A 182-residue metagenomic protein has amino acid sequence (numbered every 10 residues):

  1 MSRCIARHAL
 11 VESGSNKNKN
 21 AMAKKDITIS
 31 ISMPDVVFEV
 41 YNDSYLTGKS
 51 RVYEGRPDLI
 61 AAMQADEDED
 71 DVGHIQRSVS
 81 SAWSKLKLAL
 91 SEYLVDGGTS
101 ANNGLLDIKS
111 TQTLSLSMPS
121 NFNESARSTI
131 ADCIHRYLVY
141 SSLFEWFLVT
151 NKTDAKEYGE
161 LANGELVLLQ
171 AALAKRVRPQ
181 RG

Functional and structural regions predicted by a protein language model:
S2-R127, L161-G182: Conserved short "hinge" loops at termini or chain/domain junctions
S84, R136-V149: Short, hydrophobic/amphipathic alpha-helical patches that form generic packing surfaces within helical domains
A126-Y137: Structural motif
N151-T153: Charged, low-complexity interaction regions
K156-E160: Short, charged, amphipathic alpha-helical segments
